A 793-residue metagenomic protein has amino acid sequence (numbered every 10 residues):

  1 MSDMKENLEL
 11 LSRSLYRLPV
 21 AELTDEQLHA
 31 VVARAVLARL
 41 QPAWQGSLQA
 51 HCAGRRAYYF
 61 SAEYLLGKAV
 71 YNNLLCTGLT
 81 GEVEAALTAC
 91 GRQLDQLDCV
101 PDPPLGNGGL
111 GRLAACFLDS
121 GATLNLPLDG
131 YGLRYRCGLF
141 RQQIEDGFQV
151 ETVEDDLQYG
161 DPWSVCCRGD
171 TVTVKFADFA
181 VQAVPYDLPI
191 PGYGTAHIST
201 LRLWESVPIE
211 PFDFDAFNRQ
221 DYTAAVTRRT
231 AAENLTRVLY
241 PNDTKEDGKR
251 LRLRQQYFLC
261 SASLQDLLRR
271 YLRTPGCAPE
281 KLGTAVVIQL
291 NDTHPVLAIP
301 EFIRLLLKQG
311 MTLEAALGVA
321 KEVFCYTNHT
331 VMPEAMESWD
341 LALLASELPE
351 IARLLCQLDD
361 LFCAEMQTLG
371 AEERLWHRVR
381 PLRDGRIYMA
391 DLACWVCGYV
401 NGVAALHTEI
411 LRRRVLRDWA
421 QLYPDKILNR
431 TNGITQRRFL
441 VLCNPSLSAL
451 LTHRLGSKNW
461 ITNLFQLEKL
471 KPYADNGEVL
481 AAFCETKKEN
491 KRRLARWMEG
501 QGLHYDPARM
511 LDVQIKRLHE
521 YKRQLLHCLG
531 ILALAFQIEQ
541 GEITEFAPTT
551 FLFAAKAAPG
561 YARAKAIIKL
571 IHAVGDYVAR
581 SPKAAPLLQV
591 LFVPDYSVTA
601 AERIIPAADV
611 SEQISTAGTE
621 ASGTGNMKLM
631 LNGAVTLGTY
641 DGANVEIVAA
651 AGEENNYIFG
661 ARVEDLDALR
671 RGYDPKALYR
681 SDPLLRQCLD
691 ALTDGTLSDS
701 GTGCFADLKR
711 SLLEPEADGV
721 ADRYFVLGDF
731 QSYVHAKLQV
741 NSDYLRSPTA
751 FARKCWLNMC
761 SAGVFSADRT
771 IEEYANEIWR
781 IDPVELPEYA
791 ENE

Functional and structural regions predicted by a protein language model:
M1-E793: A conserved ligand/cofactor-binding region detector
